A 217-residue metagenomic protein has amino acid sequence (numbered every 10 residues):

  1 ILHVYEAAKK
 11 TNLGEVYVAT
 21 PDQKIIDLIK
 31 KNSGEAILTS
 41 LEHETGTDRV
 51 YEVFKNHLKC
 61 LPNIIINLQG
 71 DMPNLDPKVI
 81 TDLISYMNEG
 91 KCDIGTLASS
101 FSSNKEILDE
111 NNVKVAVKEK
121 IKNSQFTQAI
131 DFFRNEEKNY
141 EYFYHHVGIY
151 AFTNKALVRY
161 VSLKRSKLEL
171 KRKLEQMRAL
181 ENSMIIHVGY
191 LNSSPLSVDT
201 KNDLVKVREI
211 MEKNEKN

Functional and structural regions predicted by a protein language model:
I1-T20: N-terminal glycine-rich phosphate-binding loop and ensuing alpha1 helix
L13, C60-P62, E89-D93, M184: Short, high-confidence coil segments that cap the C-terminus of an alpha-helix and link into the following beta-strand
Y17, Q23-D82: Short phosphate-binding loop-to-helix
T20-P21, L75, F152, D199: A conserved hydrophobic position in a structured secondary element of the catalytic/binding core that shapes
L75-S166: Conserved core of the sugar-phosphate nucleotidyltransferase
Y142-N217: Conserved alpha/beta core of the MobA/IspD/sugar-nucleotide pyrophosphorylase nucleotidyltransferase superfamily
